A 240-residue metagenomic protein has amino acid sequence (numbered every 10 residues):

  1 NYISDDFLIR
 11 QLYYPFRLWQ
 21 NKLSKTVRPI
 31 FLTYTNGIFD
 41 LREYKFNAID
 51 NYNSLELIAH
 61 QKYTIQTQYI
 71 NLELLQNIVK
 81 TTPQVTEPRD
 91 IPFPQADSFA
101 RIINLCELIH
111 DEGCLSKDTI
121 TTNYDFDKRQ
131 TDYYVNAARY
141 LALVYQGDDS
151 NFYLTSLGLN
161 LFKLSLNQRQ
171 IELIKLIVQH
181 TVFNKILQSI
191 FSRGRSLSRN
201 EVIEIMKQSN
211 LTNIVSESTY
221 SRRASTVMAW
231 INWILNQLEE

Functional and structural regions predicted by a protein language model:
N1-K22, S196-N210: Short, hydrophobic/π-rich interface segment
Y2-L8, R17-A48: Nucleic-acid nuclease catalytic cores
P15, P29-G37, S156-Q168: Active-site/pore-lining binding-face segments in mid-to-C-terminal subdomains
F39-L41, F46-I58, I65: Terminal interaction module
S54-E240: Donor-sugar nucleotide-binding helix/loop cap in glycosyltransferases
